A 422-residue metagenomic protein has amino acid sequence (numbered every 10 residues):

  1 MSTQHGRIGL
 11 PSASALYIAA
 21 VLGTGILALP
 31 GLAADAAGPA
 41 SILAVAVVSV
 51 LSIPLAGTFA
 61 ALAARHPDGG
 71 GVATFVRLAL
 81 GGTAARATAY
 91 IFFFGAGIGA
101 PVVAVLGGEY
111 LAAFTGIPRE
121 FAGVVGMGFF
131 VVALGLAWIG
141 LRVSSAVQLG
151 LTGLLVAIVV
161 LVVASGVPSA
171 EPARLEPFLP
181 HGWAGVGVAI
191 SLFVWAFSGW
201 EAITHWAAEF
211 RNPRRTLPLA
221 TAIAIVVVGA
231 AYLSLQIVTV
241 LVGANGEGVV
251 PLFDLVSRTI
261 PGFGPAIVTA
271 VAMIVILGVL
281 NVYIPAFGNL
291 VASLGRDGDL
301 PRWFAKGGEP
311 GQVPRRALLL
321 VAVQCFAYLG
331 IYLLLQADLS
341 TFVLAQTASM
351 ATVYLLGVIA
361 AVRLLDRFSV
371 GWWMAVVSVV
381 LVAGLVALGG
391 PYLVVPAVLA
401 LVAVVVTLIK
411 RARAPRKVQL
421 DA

Functional and structural regions predicted by a protein language model:
M1-G31, D35-A40, I53, G57 (+3 more regions): Membrane-interface "cap" regions at the ends of multi-pass membrane proteins
M1-Q4, I42, A46, T115-F121 (+3 more regions): Helix-loop-helix junctions that connect adjacent transmembrane segments in multi-pass membrane transporters
G31-A37, I42, L106-A122, R142-L151 (+5 more regions): Transmembrane helix-loop boundary segments of multi-pass membrane transporters
A36, P54-F130, L134-W138, T152 (+3 more regions): Hydrophobic transmembrane alpha-helices that form the core helical bundles of multi-pass secondary transporters
A36-P39, R65-G70, L78-A84, A208-L217 (+3 more regions): Juxtamembrane helix-boundary/capping and inter-helix hinge elements in multi-pass membrane proteins
T74-G81, A113-I117, A222-Y283, L300-T341 (+1 more regions): TM-loop-TM module centered on a large, flexible mid-protein loop between adjacent transmembrane helices in multi-pass
F121-S169, P180-W183, T221-V226, S349-L356 (+2 more regions): Membrane-interface loop-to-helix entry segments
Q346, I359-A422: A generic transmembrane alpha-helix motif of multi-pass inner-membrane proteins
